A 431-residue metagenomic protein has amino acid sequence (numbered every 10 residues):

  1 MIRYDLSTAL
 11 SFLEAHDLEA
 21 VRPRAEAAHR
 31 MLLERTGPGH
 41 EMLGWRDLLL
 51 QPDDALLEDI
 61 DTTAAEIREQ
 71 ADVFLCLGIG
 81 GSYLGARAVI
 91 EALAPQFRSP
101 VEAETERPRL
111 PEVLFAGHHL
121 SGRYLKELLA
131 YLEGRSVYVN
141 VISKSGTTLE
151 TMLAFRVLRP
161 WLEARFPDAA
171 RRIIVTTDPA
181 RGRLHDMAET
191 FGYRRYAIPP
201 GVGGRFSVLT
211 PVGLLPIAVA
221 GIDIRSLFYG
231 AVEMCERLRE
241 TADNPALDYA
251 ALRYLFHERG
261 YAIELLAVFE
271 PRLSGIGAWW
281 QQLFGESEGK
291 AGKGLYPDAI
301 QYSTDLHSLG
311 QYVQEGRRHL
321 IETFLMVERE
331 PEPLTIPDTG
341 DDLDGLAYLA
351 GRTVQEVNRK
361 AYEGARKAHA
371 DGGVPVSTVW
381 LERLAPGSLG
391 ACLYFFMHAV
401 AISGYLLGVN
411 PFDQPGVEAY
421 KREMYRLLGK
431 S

Functional and structural regions predicted by a protein language model:
M1-A65, T339-L349: Extended, charge-enriched "interface" segments that sit outside catalytic cores
D59-D72, L128-V137, L252-A262, V313-R318: Glycine-rich phosphate/diphosphate-binding loops that line cofactor/substrate pockets in enzymes
T62, G122-A130, A250-Y254, M326 (+1 more regions): Short, charged beta->alpha transition segments
A65-R239: Glycine-rich phosphate-binding loops that contact phosphosugars or nucleotide phosphates
S82-G85, G122-Y124, T147-E150, R181-H185 (+6 more regions): Flexible loop/turn segments at secondary-structure boundaries
R165-T323, E328, G416-S431: Active-site phosphate/pyrophosphate-binding segments
D298-R383: Helicase-primase coupling helices
A391-S431: Generic C-terminus detector
